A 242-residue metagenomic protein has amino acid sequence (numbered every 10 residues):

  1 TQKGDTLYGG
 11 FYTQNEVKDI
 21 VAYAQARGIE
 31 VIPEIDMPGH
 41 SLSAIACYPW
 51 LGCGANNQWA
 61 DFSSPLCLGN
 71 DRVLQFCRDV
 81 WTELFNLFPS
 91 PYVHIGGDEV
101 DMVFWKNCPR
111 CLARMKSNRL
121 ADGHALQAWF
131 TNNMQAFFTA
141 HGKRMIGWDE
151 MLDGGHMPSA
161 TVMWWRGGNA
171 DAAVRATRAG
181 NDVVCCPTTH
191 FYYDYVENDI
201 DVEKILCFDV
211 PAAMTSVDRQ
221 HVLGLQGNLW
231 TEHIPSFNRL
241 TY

Functional and structural regions predicted by a protein language model:
T1, T6, T13, T82 (+8 more regions): Residue-identity detector for threonine
T1-K143: Substrate-binding cleft of carbohydrate-active enzyme catalytic domains
R144-E150, G155-A160, R166-Y242: Flexible, acidic glycine-rich loops studded with aromatic residues
